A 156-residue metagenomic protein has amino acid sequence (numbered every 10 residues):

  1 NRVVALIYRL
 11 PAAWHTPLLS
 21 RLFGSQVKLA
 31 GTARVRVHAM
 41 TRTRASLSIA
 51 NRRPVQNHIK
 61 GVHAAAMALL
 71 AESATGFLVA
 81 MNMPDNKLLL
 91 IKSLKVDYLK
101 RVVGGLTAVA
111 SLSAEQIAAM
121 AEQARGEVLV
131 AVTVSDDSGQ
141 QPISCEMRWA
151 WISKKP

Functional and structural regions predicted by a protein language model:
N1-A13, V102-V103, S113-P156: HotDog/MaoC-like acyl-thioester-processing domains
N1-S46: Non-catalytic linker/capping segments at the edges of enzyme domains
K28, M40, L89, R101-V103 (+1 more regions): Short coil/turn motifs at beta-sheet boundaries
R36, K95-D97, V109-S111, T133 (+1 more regions): Residues located in well-ordered beta-strands
S46-S48, T107: General beta-strand recognition
A50-T75: Hot-dog-fold acyl-thioester-processing enzymes
L78-A114: Hydrophobic beta-strand-centered segment that forms part of the acyl-chain substrate-binding groove
